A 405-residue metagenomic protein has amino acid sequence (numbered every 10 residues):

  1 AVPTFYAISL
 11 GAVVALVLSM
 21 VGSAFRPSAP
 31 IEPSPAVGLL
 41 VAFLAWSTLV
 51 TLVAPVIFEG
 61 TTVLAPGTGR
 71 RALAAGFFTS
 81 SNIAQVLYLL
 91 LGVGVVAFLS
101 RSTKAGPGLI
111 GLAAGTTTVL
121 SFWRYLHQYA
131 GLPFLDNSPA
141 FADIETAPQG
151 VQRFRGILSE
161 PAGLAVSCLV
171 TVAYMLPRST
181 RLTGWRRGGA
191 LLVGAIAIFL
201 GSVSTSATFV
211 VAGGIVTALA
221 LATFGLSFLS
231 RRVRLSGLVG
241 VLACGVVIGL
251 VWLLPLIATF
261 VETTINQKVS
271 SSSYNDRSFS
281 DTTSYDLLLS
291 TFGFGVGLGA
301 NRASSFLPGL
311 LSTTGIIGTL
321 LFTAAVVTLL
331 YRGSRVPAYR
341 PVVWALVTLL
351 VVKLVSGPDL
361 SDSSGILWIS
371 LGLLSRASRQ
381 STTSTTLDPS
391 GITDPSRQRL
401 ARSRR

Functional and structural regions predicted by a protein language model:
A1-V13, S28-S34, W46-L91, Y129 (+2 more regions): Interfacial transmembrane-helix termini
V14-A29, A65-W123: Transmembrane alpha-helical segments and their membrane-water interfaces
M20-V37, P177-L192, F228-L235, L329-L346: Membrane-interface helix-loop-helix junctions at transmembrane boundaries of multi-pass membrane enzymes, predominantly
A45, L52-V53, W123-Y129, A220-Q267 (+1 more regions): A membrane-periplasm/extracellular boundary helix in multi-pass inner-membrane enzymes that assemble envelope glycans
Y88-V96, P107-L135, T146-G150, G156-T205 (+1 more regions): Alpha-helical transmembrane segments of multi-pass inner-membrane proteins
A173, W344-K353, D359-R405: Transmembrane alpha-helices of multi-pass inner-membrane enzymes
L221, T314-L354, R379: Hydrophobic transmembrane alpha-helices and their immediate junctions
S271-L310, T314-T319: TM-adjacent membrane-interface loops and short helices in multi-pass inner/ER membrane proteins
